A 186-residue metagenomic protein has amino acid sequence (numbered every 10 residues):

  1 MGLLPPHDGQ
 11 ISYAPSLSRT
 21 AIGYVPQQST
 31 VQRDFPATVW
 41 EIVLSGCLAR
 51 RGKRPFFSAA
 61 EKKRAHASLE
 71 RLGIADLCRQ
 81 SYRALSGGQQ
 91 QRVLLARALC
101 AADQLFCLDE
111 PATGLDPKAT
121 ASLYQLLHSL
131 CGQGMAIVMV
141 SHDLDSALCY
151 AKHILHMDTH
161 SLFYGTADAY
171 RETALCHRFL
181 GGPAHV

Functional and structural regions predicted by a protein language model:
L44, A59-L77: Conserved ABC ATPase "signature" region
S81-L85, Q89: Conserved ABC ATPase signature
L95: Hydrophobic anchor residue at the start of the ABC signature
F106-D109: Catalytic Walker B motif of ABC-type/P-loop ATPase nucleotide-binding domains
P117-A119: Helix N-cap at the start of a conserved alpha-helix in ABC-type nucleotide-binding domains
S141-H142: H-loop/switch region of ABC-family ATPase nucleotide-binding domains
I154-T166: H-loop (His-switch) and adjacent beta-strand-loop-beta switch element of ABC-type ATPase nucleotide-binding domains
